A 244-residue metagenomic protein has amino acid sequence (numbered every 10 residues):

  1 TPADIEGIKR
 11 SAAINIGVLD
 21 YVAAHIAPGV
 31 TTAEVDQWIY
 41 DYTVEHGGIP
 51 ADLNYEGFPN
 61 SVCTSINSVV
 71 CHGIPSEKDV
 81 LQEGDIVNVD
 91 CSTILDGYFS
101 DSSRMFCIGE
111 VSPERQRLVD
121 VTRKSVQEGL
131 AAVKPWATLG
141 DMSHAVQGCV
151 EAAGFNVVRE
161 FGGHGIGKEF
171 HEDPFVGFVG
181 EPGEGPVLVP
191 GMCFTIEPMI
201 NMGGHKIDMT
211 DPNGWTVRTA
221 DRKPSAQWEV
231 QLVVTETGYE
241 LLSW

Functional and structural regions predicted by a protein language model:
T1-W244: Active-site neighborhoods and metal-handling regions in enzymes and metal-associated proteins
